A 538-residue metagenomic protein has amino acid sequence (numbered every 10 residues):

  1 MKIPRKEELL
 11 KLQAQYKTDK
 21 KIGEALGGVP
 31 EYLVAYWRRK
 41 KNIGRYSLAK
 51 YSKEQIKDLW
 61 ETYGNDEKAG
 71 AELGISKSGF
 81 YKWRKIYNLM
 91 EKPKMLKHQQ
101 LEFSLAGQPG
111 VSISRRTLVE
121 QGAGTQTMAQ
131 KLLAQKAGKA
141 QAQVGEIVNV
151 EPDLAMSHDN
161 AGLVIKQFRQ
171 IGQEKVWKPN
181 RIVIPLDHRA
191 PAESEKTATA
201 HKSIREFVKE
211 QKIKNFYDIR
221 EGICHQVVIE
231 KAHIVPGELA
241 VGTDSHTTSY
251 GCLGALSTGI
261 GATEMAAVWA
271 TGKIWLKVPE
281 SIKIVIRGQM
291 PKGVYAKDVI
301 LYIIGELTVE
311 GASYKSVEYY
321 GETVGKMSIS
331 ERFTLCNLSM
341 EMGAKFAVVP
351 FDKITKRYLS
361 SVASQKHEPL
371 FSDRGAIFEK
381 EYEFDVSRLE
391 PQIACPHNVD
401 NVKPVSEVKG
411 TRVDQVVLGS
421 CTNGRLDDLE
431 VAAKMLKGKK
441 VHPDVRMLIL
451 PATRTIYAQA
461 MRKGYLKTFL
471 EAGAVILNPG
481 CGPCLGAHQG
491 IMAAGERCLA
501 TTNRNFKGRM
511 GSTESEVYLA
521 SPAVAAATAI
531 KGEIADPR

Functional and structural regions predicted by a protein language model:
M1-K17, L48-G64: Short, amphipathic alpha-helical "recognition" segments used to contact nucleic acids or chromatin
E8, T18-K21, L33, Q55 (+7 more regions): Short Gly/charged-rich anion-binding patches and loops
Y16, V29, K40-K41, Y63 (+2 more regions): The DNA-recognition helices of helix-turn-helix-type DNA-binding domains
T18-K20, I43-R45, N65-K68, L89-E91: Short loop/beta submotifs within extracellular cysteine-rich repeat domains
K20, E24-W37, A71-W83: Short, basic interhelical loop/turn and adjoining N-cap of the next helix at nucleic-acid- or acidic-partner-contacting
A35-Y51, W83-H98: Short, solvent-exposed alpha-helical "recognition" segments
K50-E72, K97-R115: Intrinsically disordered, low-complexity basic tails/linkers immediately adjacent to helix-turn-helix/homeobox/MYB/SANT
Q99-R538: Fe-S-dependent hydro-lyases/dehydratases of central metabolism
